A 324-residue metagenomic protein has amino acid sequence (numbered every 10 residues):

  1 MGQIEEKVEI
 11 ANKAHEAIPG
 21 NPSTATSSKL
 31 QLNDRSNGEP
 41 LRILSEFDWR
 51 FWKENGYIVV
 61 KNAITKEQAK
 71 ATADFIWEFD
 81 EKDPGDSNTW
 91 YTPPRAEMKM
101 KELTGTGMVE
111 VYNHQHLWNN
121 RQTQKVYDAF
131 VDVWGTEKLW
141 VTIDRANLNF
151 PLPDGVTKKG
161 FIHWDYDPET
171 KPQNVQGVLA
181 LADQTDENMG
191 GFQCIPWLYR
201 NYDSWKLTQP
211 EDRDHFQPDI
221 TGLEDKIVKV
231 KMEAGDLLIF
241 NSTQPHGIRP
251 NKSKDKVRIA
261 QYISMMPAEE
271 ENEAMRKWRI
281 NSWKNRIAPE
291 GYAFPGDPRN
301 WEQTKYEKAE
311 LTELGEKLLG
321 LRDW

Functional and structural regions predicted by a protein language model:
G2-E54, K61-E169: Non-heme Fe(II)-dependent double-stranded beta-helix
K7, S27-L30, D34, K82 (+2 more regions): Non-heme Fe(II)/2-oxoglutarate
L44, W77, K158-G160, W205 (+3 more regions): Ligand-binding pocket scaffold of soluble enzyme catalytic domains
R50, Q184-G247: Double-stranded beta-helix
Y57, I143, P172-V178, M189 (+3 more regions): Extracellular structured ligand-interaction cores
T65-E67, N147-L148, D167, Q184-D186 (+3 more regions): Short, solvent-exposed loop/turn segments at secondary-structure junctions
R145, F150, W164-Y166, V175 (+2 more regions): Short, structured patches in soluble enzyme cores that scaffold and shape functional sites
D167-E187, K231-A234, I239, S264-P267: Short, conserved beta-strand element in jelly-roll/cupin
